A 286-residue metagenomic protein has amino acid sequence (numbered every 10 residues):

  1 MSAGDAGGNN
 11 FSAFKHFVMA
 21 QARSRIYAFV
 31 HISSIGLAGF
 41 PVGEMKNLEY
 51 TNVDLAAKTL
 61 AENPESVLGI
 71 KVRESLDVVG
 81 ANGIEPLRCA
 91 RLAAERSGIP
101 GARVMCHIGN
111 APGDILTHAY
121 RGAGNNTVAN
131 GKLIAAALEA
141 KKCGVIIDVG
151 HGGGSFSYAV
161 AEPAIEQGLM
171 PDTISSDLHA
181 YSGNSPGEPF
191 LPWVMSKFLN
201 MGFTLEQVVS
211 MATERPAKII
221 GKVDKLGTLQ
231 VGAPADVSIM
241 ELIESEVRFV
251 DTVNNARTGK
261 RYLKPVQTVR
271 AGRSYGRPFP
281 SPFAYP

Functional and structural regions predicted by a protein language model:
M1-S75: Divalent-metal coordination cores built from histidine and acidic residues
N10-A20, E162-I165, K222-V223, N255-A256: Short low-complexity, flexible loop/linker segments enriched in glycine and/or proline with clustered acidic
A13-F14, A38-E44, N82-I84, V160-A161 (+1 more regions): Short acidic, glycine/serine/threonine-rich loops at helix termini
T59-V67, S97, A140-V145, G202: A structural motif corresponding to the C-terminal end of an alpha-helix and its immediate exit/capping segment
V67-I70, P171, P265: Core-facing hydrophobic residues within beta-strands of well-ordered domains
V72-S185: Active-site core of metal-dependent hydrolases
A159-L242: His/Asp/Glu-enriched, well-ordered alpha-helical/loop segment that forms or immediately abuts the divalent-metal
P234-Y285: C-terminal cap of metal-dependent C-N hydrolases
